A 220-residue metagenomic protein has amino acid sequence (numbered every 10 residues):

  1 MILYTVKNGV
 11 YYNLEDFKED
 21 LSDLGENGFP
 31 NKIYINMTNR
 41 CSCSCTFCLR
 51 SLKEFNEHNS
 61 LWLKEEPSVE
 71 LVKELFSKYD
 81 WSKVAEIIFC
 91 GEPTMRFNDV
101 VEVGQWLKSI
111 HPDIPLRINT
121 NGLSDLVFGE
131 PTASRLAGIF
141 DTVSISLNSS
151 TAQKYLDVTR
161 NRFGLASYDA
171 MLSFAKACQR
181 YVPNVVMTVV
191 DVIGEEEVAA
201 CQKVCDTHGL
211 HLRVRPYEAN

Functional and structural regions predicted by a protein language model:
M1-T38, T46-L63, W81: N-terminal [4Fe-4S]-dependent radical SAM core
L24-N27, F55, E86, P115 (+2 more regions): Generic signal for short, ordered secondary-structure residues within or immediately flanking folded domains
N31-I33, A85, D141: Structural register of leucine-rich repeats
Y34, L49, I88, S144 (+1 more regions): Conserved beta-strand positions in the central sheet of alpha/beta enzyme cores
T38-S51, F140-T151: Short, compositionally biased "basic patch" segments
R40, S51-I87, N98-E102: Conserved alpha-helical substructure of the radical SAM core
S77, T94-N220: Conserved AdoMet/S-adenosylmethionine-binding subsite of the radical SAM
G91: Short, charge-patterned binding micro-sites
